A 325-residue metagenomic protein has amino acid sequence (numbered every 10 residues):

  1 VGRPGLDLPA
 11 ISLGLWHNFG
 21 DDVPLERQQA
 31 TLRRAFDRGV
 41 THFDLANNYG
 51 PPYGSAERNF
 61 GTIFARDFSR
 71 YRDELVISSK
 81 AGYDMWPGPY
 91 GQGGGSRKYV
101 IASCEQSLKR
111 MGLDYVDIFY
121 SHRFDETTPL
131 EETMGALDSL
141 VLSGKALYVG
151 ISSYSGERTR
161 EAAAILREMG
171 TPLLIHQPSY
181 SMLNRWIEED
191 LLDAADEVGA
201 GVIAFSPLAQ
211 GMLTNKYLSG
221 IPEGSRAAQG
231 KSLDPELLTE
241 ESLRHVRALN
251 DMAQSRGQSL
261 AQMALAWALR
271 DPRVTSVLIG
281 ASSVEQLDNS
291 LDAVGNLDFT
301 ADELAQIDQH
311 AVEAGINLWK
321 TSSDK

Functional and structural regions predicted by a protein language model:
V1-L75: N-terminal binding-site loop/beta-alpha segment at the start of enzyme catalytic domains that lines or forms
R3-G20, S78-Q92, Y115, Y120: N-terminal small/glycine-rich loop or linker at the start of catalytic domains across soluble metabolic enzymes
A10, D44, R70-L75, D114-I118 (+3 more regions): Short acidic capping loops at alpha-helix termini that bridge into adjacent secondary structure
D22-A35, G95-M111, T159-A163: Short, acidic/polar
V23-R27, S55, N59, G91-Y99 (+2 more regions): Alpha-helix N-cap and loop-to-helix initiation/capping positions
R34, R38, R110-M111, G144 (+1 more regions): Structural motif
L108-T127: Active-site groove signature of glycoside hydrolases
F124-Q309, A314, D324: Beta/alpha (TIM)-barrel catalytic core signal, keyed to glycine-rich beta->alpha loops juxtaposed to Asp/Glu that bind
